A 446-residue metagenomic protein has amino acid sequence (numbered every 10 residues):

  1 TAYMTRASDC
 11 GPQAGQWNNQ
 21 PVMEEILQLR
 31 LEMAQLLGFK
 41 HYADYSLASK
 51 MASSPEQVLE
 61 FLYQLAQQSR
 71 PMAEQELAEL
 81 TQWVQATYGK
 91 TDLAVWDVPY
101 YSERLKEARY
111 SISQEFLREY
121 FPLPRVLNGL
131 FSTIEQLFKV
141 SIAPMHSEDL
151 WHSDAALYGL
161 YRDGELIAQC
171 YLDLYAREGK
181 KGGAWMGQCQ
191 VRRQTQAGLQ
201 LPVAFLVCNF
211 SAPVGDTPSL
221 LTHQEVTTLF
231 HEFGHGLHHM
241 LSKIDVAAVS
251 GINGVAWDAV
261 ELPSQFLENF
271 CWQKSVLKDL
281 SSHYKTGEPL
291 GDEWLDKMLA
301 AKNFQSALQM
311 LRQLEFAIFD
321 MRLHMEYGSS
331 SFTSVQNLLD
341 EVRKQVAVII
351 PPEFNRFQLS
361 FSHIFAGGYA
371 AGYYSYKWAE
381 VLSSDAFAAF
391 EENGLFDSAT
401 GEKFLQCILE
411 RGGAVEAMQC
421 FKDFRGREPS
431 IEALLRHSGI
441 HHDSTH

Functional and structural regions predicted by a protein language model:
T1-C10, S49: Short, charge-rich amphipathic alpha-helices with coiled-coil/heptad character
E24, L29, Q35-A212, V260 (+3 more regions): Active-site-proximal, well-structured secondary-structure segments within enzyme catalytic domains
G38, I134, F233, S264 (+3 more regions): Divalent metal-coordination and catalytic microenvironments
K40, G234-A247: Catalytic Zn2+-binding segment of zinc metalloproteases
L221-M240, S264, E380: Active-site recognition of the HExxH zinc-binding catalytic motif
F230, A307-M325, Q345-I349, F354 (+2 more regions): C-terminal substrate/ligand-recognition segments
S242-F266: The catalytic-center signature of Zn2+-dependent metalloproteases
L395-H442, H446: C-terminal amphipathic alpha-helical interaction region
